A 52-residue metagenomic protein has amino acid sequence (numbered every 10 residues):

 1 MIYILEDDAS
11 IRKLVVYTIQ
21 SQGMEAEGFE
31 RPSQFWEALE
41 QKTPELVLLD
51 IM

Functional and structural regions predicted by a protein language model:
D8-E27, S33-Q34: Two-component/phosphorelay signaling modules centered on CheY-like receiver
L14-V15, L46-L48: Accessory recognition modules or surfaces
G28-L46: Acidic, metal-coordinating helix/loop segments flanking the phosphotransfer/catalytic sites of two-component signaling
I51-M52: The short loop immediately C-terminal to the conserved phospho-acceptor aspartate in CheY-like receiver
